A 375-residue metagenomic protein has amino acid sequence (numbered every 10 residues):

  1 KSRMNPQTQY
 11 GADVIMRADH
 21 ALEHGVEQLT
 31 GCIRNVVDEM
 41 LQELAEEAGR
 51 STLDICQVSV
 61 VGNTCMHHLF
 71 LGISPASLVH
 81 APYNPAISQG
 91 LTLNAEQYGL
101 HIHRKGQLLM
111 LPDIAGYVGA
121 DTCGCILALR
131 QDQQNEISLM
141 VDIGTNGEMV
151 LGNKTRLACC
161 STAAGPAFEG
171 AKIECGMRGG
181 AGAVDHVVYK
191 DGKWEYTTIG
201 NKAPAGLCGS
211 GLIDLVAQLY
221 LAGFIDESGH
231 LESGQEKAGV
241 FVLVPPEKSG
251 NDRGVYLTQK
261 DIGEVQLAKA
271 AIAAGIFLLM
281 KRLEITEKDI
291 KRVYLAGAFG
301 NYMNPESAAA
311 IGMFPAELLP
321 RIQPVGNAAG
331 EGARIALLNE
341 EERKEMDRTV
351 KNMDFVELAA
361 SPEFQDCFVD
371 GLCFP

Functional and structural regions predicted by a protein language model:
K1-D13, A76-G90, G124-G211, N304-G326: Glycine-rich phosphate-binding loop of actin/hexokinase-like ATP-binding domains
K1-L71, S77-V79, L109: N-terminal glycine/serine-rich phosphate-binding loop of ATP-dependent small-molecule kinases, especially carbohydrate
V36-A48, T122-C125, L129, Q266-K288: Phosphate/ATP-binding catalytic cores across multiple sugar-kinase/actin-like superfamilies, primarily ASKHA
R50-N63, V216, K288-G297: Short glycine-rich phosphate-binding loop at a beta-alpha junction
N63-S77, I285-K288, G297-A316, L358-C367: Short glycine/threonine-rich loop-to-helix capping motif typified by GTGT followed within a few residues by an Asp-Pro
Q107-T122, I335-P375: Acidic, glycine/GT-rich loop-and beta-edge segments that sit at the periphery of enzyme/chaperone cores
N153-T155, I285-T349: Catalytic phosphate/nucleotide-handling subdomain of diverse soluble enzymes
Y220-L283: A contiguous, well-structured pocket-lining segment that forms one wall/lid of small-molecule binding clefts in soluble
